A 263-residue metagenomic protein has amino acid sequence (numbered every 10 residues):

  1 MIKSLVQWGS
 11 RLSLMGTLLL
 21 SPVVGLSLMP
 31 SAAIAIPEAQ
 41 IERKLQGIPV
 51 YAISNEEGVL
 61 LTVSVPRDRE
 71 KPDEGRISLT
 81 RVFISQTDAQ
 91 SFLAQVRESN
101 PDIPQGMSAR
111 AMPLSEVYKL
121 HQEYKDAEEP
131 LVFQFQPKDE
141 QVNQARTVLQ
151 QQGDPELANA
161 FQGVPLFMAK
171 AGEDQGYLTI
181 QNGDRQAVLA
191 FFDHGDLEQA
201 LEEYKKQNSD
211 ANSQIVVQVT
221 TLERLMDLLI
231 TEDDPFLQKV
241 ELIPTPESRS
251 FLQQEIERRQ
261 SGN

Functional and structural regions predicted by a protein language model:
I2-N263: Conserved NAD+-utilizing ADP-ribose enzyme module
